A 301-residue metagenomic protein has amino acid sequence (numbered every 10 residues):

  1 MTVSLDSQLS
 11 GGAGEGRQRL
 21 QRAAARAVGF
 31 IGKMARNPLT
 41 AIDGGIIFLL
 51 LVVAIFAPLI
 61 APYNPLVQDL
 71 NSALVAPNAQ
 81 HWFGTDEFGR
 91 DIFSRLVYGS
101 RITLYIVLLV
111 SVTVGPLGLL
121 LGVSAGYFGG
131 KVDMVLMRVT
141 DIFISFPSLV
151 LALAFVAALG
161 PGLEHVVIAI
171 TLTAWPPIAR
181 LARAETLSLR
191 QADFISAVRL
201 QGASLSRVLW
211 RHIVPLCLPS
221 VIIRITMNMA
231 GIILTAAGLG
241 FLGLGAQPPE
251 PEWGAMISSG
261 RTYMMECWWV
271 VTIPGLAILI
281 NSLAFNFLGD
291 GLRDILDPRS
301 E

Functional and structural regions predicted by a protein language model:
M1-G45, F287-E301: Transmembrane alpha-helical segments of polytopic membrane transport and secretion proteins
T2-Q8, G45, L49, V53-F88 (+1 more regions): Hydrophobic alpha-helical transmembrane segments of membrane transport/permease proteins and related membrane-embedded
R26-R36, Y63-S111, A255-G275: Periplasmic/extracellular loop-to-transmembrane helix junction in inner-membrane transport proteins
G44, I92-Y127, N281: Transmembrane alpha-helix signature in integral membrane proteins
W82, D86, P116-G118, G126-L189 (+1 more regions): Generic hydrophobic transmembrane alpha-helix motif, especially the helices
I144, F155-A158, I170, E185-T186 (+2 more regions): Glycine-rich helix-loop "coupling/hinge" segments at transmembrane-helix boundaries in multipass transporters
L172-T173, P219-M227, W268-E301: C-terminal transmembrane helix and the adjacent membrane-cytosol boundary/short C-terminal tail of inner/organellar
